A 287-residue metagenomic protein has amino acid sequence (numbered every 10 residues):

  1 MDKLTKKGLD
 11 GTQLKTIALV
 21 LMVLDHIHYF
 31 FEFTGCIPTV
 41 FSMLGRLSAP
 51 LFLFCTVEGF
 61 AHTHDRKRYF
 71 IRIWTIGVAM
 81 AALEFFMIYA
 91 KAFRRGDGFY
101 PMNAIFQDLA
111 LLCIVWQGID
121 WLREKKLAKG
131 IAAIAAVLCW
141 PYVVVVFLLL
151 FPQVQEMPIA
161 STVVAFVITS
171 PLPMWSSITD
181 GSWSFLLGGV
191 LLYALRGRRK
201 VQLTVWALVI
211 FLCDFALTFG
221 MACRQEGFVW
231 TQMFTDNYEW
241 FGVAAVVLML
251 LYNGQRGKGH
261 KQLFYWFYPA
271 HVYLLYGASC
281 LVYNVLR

Functional and structural regions predicted by a protein language model:
M1-R287: Alpha-helical transmembrane segments and their immediate juxtamembrane cytosolic regions
